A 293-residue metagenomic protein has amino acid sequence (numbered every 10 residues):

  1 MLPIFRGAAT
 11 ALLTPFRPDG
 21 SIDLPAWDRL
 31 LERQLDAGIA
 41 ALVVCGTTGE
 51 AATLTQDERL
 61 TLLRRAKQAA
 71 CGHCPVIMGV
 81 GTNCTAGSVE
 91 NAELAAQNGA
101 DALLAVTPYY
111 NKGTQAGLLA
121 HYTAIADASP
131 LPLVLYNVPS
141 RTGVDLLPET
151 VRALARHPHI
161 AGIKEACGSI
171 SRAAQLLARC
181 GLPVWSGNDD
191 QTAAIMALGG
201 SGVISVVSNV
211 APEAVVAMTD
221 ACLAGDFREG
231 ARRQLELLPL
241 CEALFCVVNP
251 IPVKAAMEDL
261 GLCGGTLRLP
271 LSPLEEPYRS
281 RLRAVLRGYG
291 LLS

Functional and structural regions predicted by a protein language model:
L2-T10, T14-G143, V151-A153: Active-site beta->alpha loop and helix N-cap motifs at the rims of alpha/beta catalytic domains
I4-T14, R33, A37-I39, A197-G200 (+1 more regions): C-terminal alpha-helical cap/extension of soluble enzyme domains
A11, P15, L24, C45 (+11 more regions): Short, electropositive, low-hydrophobicity segments enriched in small/polar residues
D23, C84, V184, C246 (+1 more regions): Charged, low-complexity surface patches
W27, R59, L63, S88 (+7 more regions): A general structural signal for well-ordered alpha-helical segments in protein cores
Q68-C74, N98-G99, S129-L131, R156-H159 (+4 more regions): Short helix-capping segments at alpha-helix termini
D127-A128, P139-F245: Catalytic alpha/beta core domains of metabolic enzymes, predominantly
